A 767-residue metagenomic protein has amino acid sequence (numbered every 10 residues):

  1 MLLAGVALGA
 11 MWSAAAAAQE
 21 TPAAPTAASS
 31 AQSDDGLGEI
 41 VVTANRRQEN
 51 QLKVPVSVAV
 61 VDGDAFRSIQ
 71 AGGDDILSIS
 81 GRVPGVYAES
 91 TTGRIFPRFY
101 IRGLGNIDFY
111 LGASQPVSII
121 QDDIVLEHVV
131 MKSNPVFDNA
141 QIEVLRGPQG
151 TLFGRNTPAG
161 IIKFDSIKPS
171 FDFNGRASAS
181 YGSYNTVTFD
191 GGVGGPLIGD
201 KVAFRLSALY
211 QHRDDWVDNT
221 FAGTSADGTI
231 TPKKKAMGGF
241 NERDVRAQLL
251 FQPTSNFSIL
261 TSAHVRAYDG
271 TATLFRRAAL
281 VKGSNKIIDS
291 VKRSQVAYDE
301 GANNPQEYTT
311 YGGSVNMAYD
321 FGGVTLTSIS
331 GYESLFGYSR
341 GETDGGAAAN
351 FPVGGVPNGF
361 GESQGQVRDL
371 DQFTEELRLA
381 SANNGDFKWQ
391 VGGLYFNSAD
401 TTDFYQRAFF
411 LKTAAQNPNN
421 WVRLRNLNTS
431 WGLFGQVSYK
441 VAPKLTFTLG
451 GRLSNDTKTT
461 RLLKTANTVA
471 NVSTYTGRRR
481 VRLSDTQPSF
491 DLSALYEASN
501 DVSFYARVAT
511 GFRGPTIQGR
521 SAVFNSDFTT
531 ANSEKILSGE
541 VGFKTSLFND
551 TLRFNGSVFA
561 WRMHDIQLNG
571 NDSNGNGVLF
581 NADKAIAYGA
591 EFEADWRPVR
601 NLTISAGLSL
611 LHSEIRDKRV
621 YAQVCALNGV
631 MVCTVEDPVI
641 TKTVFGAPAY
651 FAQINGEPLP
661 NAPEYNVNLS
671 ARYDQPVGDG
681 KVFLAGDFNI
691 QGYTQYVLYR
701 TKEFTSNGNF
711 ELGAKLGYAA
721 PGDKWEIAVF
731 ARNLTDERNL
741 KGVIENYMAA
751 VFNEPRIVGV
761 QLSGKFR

Functional and structural regions predicted by a protein language model:
M1-G73, L77-V83, S255, G313 (+1 more regions): N-terminal Sec signal peptide and the immediately downstream disordered periplasmic leader that contains the TonB box
I76, F109-Y110, P116-V117, D122-P148 (+1 more regions): Short acidic/polar hinge/loop motifs at secondary-structure boundaries that mediate gating or recognition
L77, F99-Y100, I120, V144 (+2 more regions): N-terminal periplasmic accessory domains that precede and gate Gram-negative outer-membrane beta-barrel machines
N174-R176, Y181-D218, A222-T273, D369-E375 (+4 more regions): Transmembrane beta-barrel wall of Gram-negative outer-membrane proteins
G194, L370-G392, A506, G539 (+1 more regions): Conserved C-terminal beta-signal and adjacent last beta-strands/turns of outer-membrane beta-barrel proteins
L250-T254, L379-A382, L394-F396, L424-W561 (+1 more regions): Structural signature of Gram-negative outer-membrane beta-barrels, strongest in the C-terminal barrel of TonB-dependent
S314-T343, E497, D501-R513, N532-R597 (+1 more regions): Membrane-embedded beta-barrel scaffold of Gram-negative outer-membrane proteins
Q390, F447, A560-R562, N581-L698 (+1 more regions): Gram-negative outer-membrane beta-barrel transporters
